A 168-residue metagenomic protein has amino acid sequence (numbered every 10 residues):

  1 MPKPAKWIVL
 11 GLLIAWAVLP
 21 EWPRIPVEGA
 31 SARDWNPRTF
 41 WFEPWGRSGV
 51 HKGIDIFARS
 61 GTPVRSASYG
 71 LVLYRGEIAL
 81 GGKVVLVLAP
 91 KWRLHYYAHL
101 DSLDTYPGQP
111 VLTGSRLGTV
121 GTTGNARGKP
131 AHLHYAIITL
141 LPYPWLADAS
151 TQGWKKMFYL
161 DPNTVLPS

Functional and structural regions predicted by a protein language model:
P2-K83, T113, T122, Y159-S168: Surface-exposed, glycine-biased beta-strand/turn segments
P26, A30-S31, Y106-L112, A131 (+1 more regions): Acidic, glycine-rich catalytic/binding loops that coordinate metals and/or anionic ligands
F57, L88-P90, I138: A generic structural motif
R59, P90, L100, T122-T123: Short strand-loop junctions, especially beta-strand C-caps/beta-turns that link beta-sheets to coils or alpha-helices
S66-D104, P130-H134: Zn2+-dependent peptidoglycan hydrolase active-site motif and core
R75-G76, L103, V120-T123, L140: Residue-level recognition of beta-strand microenvironments
R116: Glycine-rich acetyl-CoA-binding "A-motif" of GNAT/NAT acetyltransferases
V120-L133: Active-site loop architecture of trypsin-fold serine endopeptidases
